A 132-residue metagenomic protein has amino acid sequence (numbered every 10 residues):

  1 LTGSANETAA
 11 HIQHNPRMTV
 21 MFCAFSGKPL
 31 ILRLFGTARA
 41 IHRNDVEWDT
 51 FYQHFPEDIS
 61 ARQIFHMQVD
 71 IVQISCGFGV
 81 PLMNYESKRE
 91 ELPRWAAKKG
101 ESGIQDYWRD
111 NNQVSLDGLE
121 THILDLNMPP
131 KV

Functional and structural regions predicted by a protein language model:
L1-V132: Binding-site signature for planar aromatic cofactors or substrates
